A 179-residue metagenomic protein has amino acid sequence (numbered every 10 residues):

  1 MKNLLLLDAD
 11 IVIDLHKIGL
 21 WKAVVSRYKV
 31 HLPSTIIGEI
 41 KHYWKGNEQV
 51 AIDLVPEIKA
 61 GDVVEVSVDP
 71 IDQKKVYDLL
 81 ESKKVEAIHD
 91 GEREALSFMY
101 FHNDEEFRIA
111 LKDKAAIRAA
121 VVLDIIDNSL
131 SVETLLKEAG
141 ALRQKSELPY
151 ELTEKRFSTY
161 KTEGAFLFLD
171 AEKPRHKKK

Functional and structural regions predicted by a protein language model:
M1-L7, D14-K29, T35-V63, D69 (+3 more regions): Feature 3881 marks metal-assisted phosphotransfer/nuclease machinery and their flanking interaction elements
S67-E81: Short, basic/glycine-rich phosphate-binding loops at helix/coil junctions that contact nucleotide phosphates
D90, A110-L111: Short beta-strand scaffold positions
